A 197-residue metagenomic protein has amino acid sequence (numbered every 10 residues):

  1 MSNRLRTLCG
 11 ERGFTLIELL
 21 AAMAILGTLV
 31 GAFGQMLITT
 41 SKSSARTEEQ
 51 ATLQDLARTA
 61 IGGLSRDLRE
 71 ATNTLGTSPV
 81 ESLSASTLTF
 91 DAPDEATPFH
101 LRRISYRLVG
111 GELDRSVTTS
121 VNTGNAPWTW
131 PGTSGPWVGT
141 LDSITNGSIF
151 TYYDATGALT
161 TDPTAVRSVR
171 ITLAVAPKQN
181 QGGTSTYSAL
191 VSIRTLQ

Functional and structural regions predicted by a protein language model:
S2-T7, E11-E70: Aliphatic-rich helix starts adjacent to a transmembrane/signal segment
A45-R46, D55, L68-D94: Short, glycine/small-hydrophobic-rich surface segments
E81-G157: Type IV pilin-like appendage domain
D94-A96, V175-P177, V191-T195: Beta-strand elements of well-folded, non-transmembrane domains
S105-G111, S185-Q197: A short, surface-exposed beta-strand/turn
A158-T161, Q197: Compositional signature of intrinsically disordered, low-complexity segments enriched in polar residues
T160-L190: Short, conserved structural patches
